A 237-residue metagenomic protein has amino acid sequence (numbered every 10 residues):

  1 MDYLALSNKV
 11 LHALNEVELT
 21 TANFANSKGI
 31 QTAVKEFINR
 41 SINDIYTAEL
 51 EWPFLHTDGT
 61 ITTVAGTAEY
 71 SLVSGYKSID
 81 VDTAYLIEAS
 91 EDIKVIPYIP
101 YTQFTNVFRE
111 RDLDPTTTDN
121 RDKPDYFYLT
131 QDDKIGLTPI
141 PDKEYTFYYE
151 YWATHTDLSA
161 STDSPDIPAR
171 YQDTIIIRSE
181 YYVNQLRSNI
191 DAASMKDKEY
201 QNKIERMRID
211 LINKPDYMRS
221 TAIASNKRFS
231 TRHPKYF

Functional and structural regions predicted by a protein language model:
M1-F237: Glycine-enriched, solvent-exposed interface loops adjoining structured elements
